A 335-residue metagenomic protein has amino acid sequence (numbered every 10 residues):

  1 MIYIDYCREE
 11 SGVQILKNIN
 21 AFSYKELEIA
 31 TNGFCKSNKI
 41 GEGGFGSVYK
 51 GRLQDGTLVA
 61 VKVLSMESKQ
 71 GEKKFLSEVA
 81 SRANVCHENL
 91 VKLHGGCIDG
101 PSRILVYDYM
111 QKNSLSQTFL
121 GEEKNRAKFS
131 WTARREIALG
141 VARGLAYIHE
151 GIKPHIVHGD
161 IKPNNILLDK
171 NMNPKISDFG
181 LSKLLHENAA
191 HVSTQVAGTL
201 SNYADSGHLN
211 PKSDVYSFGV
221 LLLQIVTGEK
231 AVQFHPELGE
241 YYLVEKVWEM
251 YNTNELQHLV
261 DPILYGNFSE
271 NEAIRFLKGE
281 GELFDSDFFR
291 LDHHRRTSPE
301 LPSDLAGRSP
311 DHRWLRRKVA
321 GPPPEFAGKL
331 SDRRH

Functional and structural regions predicted by a protein language model:
M1-I2, S331-H335: Accessible peptide chain termini
M1-L301, W314, V319: Conserved eukaryotic protein kinase-like
S298, R308-H312, F326-R333: Intrinsic disorder
